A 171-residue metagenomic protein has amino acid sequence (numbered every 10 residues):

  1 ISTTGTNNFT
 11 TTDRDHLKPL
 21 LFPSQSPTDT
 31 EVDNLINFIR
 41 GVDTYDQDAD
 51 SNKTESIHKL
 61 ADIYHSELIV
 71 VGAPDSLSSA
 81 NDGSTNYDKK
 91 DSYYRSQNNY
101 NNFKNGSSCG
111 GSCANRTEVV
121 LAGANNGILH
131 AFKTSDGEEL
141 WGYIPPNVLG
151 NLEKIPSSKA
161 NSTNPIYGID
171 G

Functional and structural regions predicted by a protein language model:
I1-G171: A fold-level detector for beta-propeller and closely related beta-sheet-rich head/sensor domains
